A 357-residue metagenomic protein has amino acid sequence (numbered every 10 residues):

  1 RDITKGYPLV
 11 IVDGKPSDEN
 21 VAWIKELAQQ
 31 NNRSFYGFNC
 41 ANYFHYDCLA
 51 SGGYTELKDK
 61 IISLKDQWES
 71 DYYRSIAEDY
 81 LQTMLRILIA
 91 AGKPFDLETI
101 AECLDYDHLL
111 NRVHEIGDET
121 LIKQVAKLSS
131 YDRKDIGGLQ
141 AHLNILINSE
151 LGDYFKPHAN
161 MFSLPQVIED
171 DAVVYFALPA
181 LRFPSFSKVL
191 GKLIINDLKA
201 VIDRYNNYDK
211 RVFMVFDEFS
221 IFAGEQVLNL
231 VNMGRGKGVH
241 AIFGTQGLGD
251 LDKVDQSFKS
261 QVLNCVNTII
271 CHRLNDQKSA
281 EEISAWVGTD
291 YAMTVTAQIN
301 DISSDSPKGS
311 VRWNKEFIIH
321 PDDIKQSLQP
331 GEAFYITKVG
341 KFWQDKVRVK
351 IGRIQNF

Functional and structural regions predicted by a protein language model:
R1-V239, V254-S257, N264, F317-F357: P-loop NTPase motor domains
T55-K58, V231-M233, K237-F334: Conserved ATP-driven motor cores of ASCE-family P-loop NTPases powering translocation/secretion/packaging/pilus
